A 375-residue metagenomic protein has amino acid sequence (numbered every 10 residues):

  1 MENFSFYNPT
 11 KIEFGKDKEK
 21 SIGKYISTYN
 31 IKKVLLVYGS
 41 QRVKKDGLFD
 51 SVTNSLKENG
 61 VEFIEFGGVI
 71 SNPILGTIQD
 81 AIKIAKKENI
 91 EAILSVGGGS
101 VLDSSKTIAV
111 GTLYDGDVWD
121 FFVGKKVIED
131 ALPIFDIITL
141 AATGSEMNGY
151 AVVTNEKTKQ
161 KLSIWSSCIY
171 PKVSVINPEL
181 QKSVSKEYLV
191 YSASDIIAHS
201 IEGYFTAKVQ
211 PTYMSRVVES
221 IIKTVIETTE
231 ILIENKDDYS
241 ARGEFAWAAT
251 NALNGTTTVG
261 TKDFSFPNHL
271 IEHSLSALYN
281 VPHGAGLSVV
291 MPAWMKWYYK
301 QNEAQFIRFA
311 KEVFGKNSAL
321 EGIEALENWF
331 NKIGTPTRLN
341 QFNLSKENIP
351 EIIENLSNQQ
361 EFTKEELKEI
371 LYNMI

Functional and structural regions predicted by a protein language model:
M1-A92, L339: ATP/NTP phosphate-donor binding region
E19-I22, K45-L48, L75-G76, S100-K106 (+4 more regions): Short glycine/serine/threonine-rich phosphate/pyrophosphate-binding segments that cradle anionic phosphate groups
S51-V52, I82, V101-D115, M147-N148: Short Gly/Thr/Asp-enriched flexible loops that form oxyanion-binding sites at enzyme active sites
I90-I108, T139-S145, L278: Glycine/serine-rich anion-binding loops at beta->alpha junctions that coordinate negatively charged ligand groups
L113-Q210: A glycine/threonine-rich phosphate-anchoring loop and its flanking beta-alpha core in nucleotide/phosphate-binding
G203, A207-A325: Active-site segments that bind and position negatively charged phosphate/pyrophosphate groups
E312-I375: C-terminal charged capping/lid subdomain of soluble metabolic enzymes
